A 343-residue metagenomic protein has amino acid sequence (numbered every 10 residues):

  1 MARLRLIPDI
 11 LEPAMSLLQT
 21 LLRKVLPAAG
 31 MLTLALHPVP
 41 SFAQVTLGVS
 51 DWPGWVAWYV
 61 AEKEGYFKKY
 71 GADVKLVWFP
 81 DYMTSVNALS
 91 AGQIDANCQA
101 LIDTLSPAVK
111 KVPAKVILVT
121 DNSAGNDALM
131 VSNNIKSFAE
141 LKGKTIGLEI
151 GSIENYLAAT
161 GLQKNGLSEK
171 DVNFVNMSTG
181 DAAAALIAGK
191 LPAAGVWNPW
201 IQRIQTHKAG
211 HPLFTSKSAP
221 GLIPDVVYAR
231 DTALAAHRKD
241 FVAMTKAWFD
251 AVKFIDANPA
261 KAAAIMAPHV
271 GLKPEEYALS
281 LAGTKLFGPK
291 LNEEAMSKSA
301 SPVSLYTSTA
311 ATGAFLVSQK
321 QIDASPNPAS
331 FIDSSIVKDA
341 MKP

Functional and structural regions predicted by a protein language model:
L4, M15-A28: Bacterial N-terminal signal peptides that target proteins for export
A29-M31, S41: Cleavable N-terminal signal peptides
A43-T179, P192-N198, F214, G221: Short, glycine-/small- and polar/acidic-enriched structural segments that line small-molecule recognition paths
I102-D103, F174-V175, D181-E275: Pocket-lining segment of extracytoplasmic ligand-binding domains
A235-Q321: Secondary-structure end/capping motifs
A310-P343: Conserved C-terminal helix/tail region of periplasmic/extracytoplasmic solute-binding proteins
